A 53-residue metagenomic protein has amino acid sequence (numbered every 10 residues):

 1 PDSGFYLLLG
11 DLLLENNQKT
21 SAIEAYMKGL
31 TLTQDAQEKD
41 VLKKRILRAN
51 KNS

Functional and structural regions predicted by a protein language model:
G4, E38-V41: Start-of-helix register in tetratricopeptide repeats
L7-L8, K44-R45: "A position-specific structural signal for the A-helix of alpha-solenoid helical repeats
L30-T31: Amphipathic alpha-helical segments of tetratricopeptide repeats
